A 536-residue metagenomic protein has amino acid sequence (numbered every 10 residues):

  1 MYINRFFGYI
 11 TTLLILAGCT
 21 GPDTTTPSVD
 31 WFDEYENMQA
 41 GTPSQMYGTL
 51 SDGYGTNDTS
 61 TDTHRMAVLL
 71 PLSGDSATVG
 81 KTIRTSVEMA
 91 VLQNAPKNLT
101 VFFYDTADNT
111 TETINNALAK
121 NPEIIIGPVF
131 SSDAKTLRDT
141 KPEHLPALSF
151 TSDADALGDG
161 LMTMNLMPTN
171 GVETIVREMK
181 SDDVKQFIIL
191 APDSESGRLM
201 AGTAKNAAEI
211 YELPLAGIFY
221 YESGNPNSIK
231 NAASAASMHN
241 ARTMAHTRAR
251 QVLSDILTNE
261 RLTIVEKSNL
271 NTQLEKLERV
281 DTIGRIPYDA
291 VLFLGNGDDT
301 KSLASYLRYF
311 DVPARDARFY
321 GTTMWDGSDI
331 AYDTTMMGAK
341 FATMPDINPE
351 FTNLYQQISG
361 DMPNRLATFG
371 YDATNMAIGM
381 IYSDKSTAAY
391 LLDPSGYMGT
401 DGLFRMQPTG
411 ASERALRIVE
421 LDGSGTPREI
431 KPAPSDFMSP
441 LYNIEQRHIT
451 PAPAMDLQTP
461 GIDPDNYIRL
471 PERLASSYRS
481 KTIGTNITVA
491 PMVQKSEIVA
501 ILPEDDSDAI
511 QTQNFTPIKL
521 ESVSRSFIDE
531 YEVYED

Functional and structural regions predicted by a protein language model:
T20-D23: Bacterial signal peptide processing site
V29-D52, S302, T400-D536: Solvent-exposed, acidic/polar segments of extracytosolic/periplasmic ligand-binding ectodomains
G48-T61, A67-R84: Extracytoplasmic "Venus flytrap"
G55, G74, R84-F102: Signal peptide-proximal N-terminal region of secreted/periplasmic/extracellular or secretory-lumen proteins
L118-F130, L148-F150, Q186-A191, A241-Q273 (+3 more regions): Periplasmic-binding protein-like
I124-F219: Extracytoplasmic ligand/sensor domains, especially the bilobed periplasmic-binding protein
P168, R242, L257-N271, I286-A290 (+1 more regions): Extracellular/periplasmic periplasmic-binding protein-like sensory domains
G360-I430: Segments of small-molecule ligand-sensing domains
